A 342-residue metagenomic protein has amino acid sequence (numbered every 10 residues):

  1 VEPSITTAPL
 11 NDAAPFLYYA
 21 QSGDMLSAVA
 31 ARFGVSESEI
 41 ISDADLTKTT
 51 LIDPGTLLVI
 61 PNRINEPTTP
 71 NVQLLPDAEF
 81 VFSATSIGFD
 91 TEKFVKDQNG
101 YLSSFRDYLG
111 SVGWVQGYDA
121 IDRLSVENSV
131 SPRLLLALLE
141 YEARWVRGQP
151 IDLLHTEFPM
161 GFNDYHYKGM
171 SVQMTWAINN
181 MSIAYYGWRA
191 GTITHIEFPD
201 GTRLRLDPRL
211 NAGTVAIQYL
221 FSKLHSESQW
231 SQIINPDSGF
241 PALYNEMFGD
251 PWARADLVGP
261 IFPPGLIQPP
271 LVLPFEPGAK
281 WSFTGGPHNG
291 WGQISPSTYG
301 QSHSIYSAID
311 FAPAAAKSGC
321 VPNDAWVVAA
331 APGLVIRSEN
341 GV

Functional and structural regions predicted by a protein language model:
E2-S36, T56-L58, N62, V81-R123: Primarily a LysM-type cell-wall glycan-binding module
M25-A28, R32-V35, E39, D53-P54 (+4 more regions): Extracytoplasmic/secreted proteins, especially bacterial periplasmic and envelope-associated proteins
M25-S27, I64-E66, Y141-V146, Y167 (+6 more regions): Solvent-exposed loop/turn segments at secondary-structure junctions within structured extracellular/periplasmic domains
A31-V35, S42-D45, I60-R63, V126-V130 (+3 more regions): Sec-exported extracytoplasmic/periplasmic mature domains
T49-I52, N65-P67, R133, A143-L153 (+1 more regions): Secretory-pathway/luminal and periplasmic proteins that interact with or process carbohydrate-rich
E79-A120, E127, L134-R209: Peptidoglycan-targeting cell-wall enzymes and recognition modules
N163-T284: Non-catalytic cell-wall polysaccharide-engagement segments
W252-G341: Surface-exposed, glycine-biased beta-strand/turn segments
